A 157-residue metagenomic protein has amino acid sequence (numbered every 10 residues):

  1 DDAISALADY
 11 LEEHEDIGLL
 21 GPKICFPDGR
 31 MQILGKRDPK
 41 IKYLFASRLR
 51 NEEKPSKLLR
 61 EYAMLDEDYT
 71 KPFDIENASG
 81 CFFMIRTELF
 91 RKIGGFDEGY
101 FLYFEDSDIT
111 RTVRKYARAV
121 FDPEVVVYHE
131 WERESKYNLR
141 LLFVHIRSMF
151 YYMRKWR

Functional and structural regions predicted by a protein language model:
D1-G35: Conserved donor NDP-sugar-binding/catalytic core segment of glycosyltransferases
S5-E12, R91, F101, F150: Solvent-exposed, non-membrane alpha-helical residues enriched in polar/charged side chains
L34, L44, R48, K92-I93 (+3 more regions): Residues that scaffold the ATP/ADP-binding catalytic core of kinase and kinase-like folds
G35-I41, Y137-R140: Short, hinge-like loop/turn segments at secondary-structure boundaries
P39-I75: Short, flexible, basic/aromatic active-site loop/helix in glycosyltransferases
F73-D74, C81-F83, T87-F101, S107-Y128: Catalytic donor-sugar/metal-binding loop of nucleotide-sugar-dependent glycosyltransferases
S107-R111, K115-R157: Active-site-adjacent helix/loop segment of glycosyltransferases that harbors family-specific signature motifs
